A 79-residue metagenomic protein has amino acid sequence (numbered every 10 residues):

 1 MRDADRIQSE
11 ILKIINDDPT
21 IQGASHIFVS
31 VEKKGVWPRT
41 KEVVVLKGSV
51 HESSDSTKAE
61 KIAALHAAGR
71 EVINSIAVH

Functional and structural regions predicted by a protein language model:
M1-H79: N-terminal targeting leaders
